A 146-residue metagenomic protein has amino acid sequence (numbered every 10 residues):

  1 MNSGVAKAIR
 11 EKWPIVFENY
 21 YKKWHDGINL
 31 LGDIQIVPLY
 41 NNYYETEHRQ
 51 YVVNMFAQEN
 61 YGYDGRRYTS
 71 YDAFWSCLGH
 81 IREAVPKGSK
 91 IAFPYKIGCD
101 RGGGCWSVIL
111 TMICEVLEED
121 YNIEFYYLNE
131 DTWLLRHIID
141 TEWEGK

Functional and structural regions predicted by a protein language model:
M1-K146: Macrodomain-like recognition of ADP-ribose-binding/processing modules
